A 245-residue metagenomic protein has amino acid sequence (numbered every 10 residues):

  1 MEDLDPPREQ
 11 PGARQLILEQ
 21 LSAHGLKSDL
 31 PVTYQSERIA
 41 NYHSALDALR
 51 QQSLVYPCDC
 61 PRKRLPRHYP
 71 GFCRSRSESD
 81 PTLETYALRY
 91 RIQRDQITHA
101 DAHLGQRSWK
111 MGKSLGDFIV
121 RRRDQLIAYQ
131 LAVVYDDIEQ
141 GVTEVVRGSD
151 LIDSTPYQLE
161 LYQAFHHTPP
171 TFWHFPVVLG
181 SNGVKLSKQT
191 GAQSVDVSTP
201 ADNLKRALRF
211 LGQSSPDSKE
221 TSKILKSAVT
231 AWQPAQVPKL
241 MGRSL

Functional and structural regions predicted by a protein language model:
M1-P70, D150, S154-H167, S222-K223: N-terminal Rossmann-like or analogous alpha/beta NTP/dinucleotide-binding catalytic cores that position adenine
M1-Q10, H174-P176, D217-S227, S244: Short alpha-helical "patches" and their helix-cap loops
R14, H24, Y42-L46, P156-L159 (+4 more regions): Short alpha-helical interface elements
P57-V197, S215, L245: Active-site cores that bind ATP or allylic diphosphates and position pyrophosphate for catalysis
Q93-D95, V184-L245: Non-catalytic terminal extensions that flank enzyme cores
